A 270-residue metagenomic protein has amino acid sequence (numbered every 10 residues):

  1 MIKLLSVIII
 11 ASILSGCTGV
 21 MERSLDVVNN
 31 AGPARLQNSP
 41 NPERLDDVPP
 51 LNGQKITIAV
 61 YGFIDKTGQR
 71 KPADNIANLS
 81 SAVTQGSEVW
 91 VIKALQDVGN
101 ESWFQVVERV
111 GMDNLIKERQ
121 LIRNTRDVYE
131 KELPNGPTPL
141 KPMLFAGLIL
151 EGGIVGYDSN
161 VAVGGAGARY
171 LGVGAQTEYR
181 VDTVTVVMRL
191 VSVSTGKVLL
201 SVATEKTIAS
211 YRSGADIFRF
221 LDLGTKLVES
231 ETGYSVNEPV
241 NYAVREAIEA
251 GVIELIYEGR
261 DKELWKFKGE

Functional and structural regions predicted by a protein language model:
M1-S6: Bacterial N-terminal signal peptides that target proteins for export
I13-G16: C-terminal motif of bacterial Sec signal peptides marking the signal peptidase cleavage site
T18-Q54, D158, A166, E178-E270: C-terminal/domain-edge helix-coil "capping" segments
I56-T57, Y61-N160, T183-V187, V191-L200: N-terminal segment of the mature soluble domain
Y129-K131, V173, D222-T225: Short, intrinsically disordered/low-complexity patches at protein termini and at juxtamembrane boundaries
P137, G172-Q176: Extracellular loop and loop/strand-boundary signature of outer-membrane beta-barrel proteins
G156-G172: Charged, amphipathic alpha-helical segments
